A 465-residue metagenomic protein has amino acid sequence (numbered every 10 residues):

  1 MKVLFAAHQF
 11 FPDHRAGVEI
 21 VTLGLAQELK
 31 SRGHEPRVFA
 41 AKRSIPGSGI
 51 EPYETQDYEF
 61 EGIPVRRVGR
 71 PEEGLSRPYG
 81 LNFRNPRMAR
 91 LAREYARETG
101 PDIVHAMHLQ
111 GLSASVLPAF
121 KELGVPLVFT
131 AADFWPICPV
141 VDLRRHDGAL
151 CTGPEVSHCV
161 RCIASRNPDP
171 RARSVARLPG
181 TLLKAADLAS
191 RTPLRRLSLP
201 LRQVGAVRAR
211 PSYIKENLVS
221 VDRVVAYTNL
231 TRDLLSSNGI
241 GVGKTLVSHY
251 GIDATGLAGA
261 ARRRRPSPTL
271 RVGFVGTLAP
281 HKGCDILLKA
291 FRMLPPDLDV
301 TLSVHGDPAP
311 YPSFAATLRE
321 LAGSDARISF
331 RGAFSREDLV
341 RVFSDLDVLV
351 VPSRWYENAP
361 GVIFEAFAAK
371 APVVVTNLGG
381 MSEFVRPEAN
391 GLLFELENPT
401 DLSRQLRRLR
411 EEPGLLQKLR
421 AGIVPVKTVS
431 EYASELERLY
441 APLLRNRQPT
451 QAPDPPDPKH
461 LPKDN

Functional and structural regions predicted by a protein language model:
M1-P64, R97, L123-V125, R292 (+1 more regions): N-terminal subdomain of nucleotide-sugar transferases
I20, A279-M293: A conserved mid-protein helix/loop that constitutes part of the nucleotide-sugar donor-binding site
K42, L230, G251: Carbohydrate-associated surface elements
T301-A316: Glycosyltransferase donor-sugar binding loop
A315-E337: Nucleotide-activated donor-binding/catalytic signature segment of Leloir-type glycosyltransferases, i.e., the conserved
V348, P372-V375: Short hydrophobic beta-strand element within catalytic cores of glycosyltransferases and related nucleotide-activated
P387-E388, L392-P399, R408-P413: Conserved acidic donor-binding segment of nucleotide-sugar-dependent glycosyltransferases
G414-R445: A charged, aromatic-enriched C-terminal amphipathic alpha-helix characteristic of glycosyltransferases across folds
